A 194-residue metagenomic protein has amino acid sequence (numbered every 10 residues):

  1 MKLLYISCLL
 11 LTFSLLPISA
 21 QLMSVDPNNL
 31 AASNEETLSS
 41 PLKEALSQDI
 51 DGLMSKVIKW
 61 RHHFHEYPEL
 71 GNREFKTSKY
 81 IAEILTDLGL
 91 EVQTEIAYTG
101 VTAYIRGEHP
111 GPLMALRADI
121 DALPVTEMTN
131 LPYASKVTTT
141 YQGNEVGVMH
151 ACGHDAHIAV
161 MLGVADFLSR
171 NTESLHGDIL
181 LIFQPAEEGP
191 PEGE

Functional and structural regions predicted by a protein language model:
M1-L4: Positively charged n-region of N-terminal signal peptides that target proteins for export
S7-L15: Bacterial N-terminal signal peptides
Q21-H150, A159-L180, E188: Acidic/His- and Gly-rich active-site-bordering loop/insert found across diverse amide/peptide-bond hydrolases
Q184: Noncatalytic nucleic-acid binding interfaces
E188-E194: Short, intrinsically disordered, charge-balanced linker/junction segments flanking boundaries in proteins
